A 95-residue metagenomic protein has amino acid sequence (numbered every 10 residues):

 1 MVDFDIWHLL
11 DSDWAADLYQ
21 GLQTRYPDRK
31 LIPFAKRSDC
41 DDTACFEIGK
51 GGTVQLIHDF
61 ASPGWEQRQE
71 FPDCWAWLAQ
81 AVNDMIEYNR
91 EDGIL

Functional and structural regions predicted by a protein language model:
M1-I48, N89-L95: A surface-exposed partner-binding patch
S38, A44, G52, Q67-C74: Generic detector of bulky aromatic hydrophobic side chains
D42-A61: Short, well-ordered strand-loop elements centered on a beta-strand within folded domains, enriched for acidic residues
L56-D92: Compact, glycine/acidic-enriched structural inserts
